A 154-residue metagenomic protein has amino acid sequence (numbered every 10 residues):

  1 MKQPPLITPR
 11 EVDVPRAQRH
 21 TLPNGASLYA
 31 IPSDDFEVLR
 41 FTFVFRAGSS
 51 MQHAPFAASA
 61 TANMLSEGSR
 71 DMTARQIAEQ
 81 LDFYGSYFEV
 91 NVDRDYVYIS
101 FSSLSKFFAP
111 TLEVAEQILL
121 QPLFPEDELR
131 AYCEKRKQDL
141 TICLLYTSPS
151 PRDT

Functional and structural regions predicted by a protein language model:
M1-E79, S103, E113, R152: His/Glu-rich zincin catalytic helix
L65-L145: Active-site-adjacent, His/Asp/Glu-enriched structural segments that form or flank metal-binding and acid/base networks
Y146-T154: Single conserved hydrophobic/aromatic residue that forms the stacking wall/gate of nucleotide- or nucleobase-binding
